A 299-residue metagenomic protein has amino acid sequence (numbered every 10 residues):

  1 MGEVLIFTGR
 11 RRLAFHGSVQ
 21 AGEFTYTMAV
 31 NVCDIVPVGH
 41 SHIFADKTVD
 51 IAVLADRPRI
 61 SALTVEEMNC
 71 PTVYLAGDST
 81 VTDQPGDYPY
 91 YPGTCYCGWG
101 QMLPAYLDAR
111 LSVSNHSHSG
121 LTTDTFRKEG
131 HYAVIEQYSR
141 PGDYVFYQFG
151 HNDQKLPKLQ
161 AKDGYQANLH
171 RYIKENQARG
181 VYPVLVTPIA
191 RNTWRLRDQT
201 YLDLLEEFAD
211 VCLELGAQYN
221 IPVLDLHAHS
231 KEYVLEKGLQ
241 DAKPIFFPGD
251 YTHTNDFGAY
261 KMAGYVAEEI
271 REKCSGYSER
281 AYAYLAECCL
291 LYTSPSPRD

Functional and structural regions predicted by a protein language model:
M1-V4, R59-S61: Short beta-strand/loop motifs in extracellular/secreted proteins, especially within beta-sandwich accessory domains
G2-A14: Short, surface-exposed beta-strand/strand-loop-strand elements in extracellular ectodomains
F15-P37: Extracellular carbohydrate recognition and processing domains and analogous Trp-centered ligand-binding platforms
V36-V53: Noncatalytic modules at the cell exterior or secretory-pathway interfaces, chiefly beta-strand-rich lectin/adhesion
I51, R57-S117, Y132-Y144: Serine-esterase "nucleophile elbow" of acetyl-processing enzymes
N115-T125: Functional beta-strand-loop-alpha-helix junction segments that form "active/interaction loops" within catalytic
G130-Y260, G264-Y282: Alpha-helical cap/lid subdomain in secreted, periplasmic, or secretory-pathway luminal O-acyl-processing enzymes
Y292-D299: Conserved small/polar residues in nucleotide/adenosyl-binding loops
